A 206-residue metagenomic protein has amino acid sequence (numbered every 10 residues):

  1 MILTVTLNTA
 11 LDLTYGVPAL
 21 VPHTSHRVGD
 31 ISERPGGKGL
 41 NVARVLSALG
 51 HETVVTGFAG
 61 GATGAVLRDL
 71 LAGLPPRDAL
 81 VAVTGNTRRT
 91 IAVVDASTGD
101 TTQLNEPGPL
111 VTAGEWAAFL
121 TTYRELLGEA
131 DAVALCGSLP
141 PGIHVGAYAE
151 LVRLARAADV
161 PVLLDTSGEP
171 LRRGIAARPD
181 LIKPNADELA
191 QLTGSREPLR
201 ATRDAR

Functional and structural regions predicted by a protein language model:
M1-T56, A65-V66: Glycine-rich phosphate/adenosyl-contacting loop at the front of the ribokinase-like
V5, A79-L80, A134-L135, V162-T166 (+1 more regions): General beta-strand structural signal in soluble alpha/beta enzymes
L7-L11, A59-G60, G85-T87, E188: Glycine-rich beta-alpha junction loops
T14-Y15, G114, Q191-R196: Short, charged, surface-exposed secondary-structure boundary motifs
V42-A43, L67, Y123, L151 (+1 more regions): Aromatic/hydrophobic pocket-lining residues that form π-stacking "cages" and hydrophobic walls in ligand
S47-D131: Conserved N-terminal subdomain of the carbohydrate kinase-like
S138-I143: Glycine-rich phosphate-binding loops at beta-strand->alpha-helix junctions
G146-R206: Conserved phosphate/ATP/ADP-binding segment of small-molecule kinases
